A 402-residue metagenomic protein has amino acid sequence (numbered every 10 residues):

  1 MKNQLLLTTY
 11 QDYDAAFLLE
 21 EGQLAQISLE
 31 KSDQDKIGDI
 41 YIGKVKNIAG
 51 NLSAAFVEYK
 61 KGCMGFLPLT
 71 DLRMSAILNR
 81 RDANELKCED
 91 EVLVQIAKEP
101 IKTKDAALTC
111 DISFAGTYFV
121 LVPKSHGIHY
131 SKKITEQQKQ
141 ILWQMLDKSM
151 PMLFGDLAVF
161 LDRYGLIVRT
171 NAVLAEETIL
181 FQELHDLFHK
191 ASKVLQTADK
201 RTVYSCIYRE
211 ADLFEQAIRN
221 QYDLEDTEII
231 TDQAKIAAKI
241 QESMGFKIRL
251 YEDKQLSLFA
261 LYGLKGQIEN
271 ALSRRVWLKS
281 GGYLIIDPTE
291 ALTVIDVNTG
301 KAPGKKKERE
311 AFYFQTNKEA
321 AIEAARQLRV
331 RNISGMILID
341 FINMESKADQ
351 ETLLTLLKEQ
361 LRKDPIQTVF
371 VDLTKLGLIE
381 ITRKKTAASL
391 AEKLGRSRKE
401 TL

Functional and structural regions predicted by a protein language model:
M1-D111, L146: Charged, low-complexity terminal tails
M1-D35, D39, T109, S113-F119 (+4 more regions): Extended, charged alpha/beta regions that create polyanion-binding interfaces
K2, S53, G62-G65, C88-V92 (+8 more regions): Short glycine-/polar-rich loops that comprise or flank the Walker A/P-loop and associated switch/sensor motifs
L6, A15-L18, I42-N47, F56-E58 (+13 more regions): Structured core elements
G38-I42, N79, A83-L93, K102-D105 (+11 more regions): Amphipathic alpha-helical transducer elements in NTP-driven molecular machines
S53-A55, P100-V122, L187, S280-L402: Conserved glycine-centered short motifs in functionally critical loops
N84-E85, E215-D223, A325-G335: Short, basic/hydrophobic alpha-helical segments
P123-K133, L166-L180, D199-Y204, D253-K254 (+4 more regions): Short hinge/gating elements
